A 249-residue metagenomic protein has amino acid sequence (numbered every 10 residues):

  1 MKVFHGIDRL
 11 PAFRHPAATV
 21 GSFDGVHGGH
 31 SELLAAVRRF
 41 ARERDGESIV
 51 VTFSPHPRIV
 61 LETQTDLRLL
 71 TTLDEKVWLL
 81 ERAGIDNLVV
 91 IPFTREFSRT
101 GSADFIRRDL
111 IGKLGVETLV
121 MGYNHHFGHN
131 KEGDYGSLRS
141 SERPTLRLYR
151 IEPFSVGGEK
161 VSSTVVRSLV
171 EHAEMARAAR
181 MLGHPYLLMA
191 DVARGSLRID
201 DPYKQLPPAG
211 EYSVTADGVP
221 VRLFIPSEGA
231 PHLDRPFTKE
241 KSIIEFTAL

Functional and structural regions predicted by a protein language model:
K2-D8: Short acidic-hydrophobic, aromatic-tinged amphipathic segments that line or gate anion-handling sites
R9-T72: N-terminal catalytic cores of NTP/NDP-binding nucleotidyl/phosphoryl-transfer enzymes
H27, L80, L119, A178 (+1 more regions): Residue-level signal for inorganic ion chemistry
R68-K76, T100-I106: Glycine-rich, highly charged phosphate/nucleotide-binding loops
T72-V89: A glycine-rich helix N-cap at a beta->alpha junction
R99-L197: Classical nucleotidyltransferase
A193-L249: Phosphate/ribose-recognition catalytic cores of enzymes acting on nucleotide-derived substrates
